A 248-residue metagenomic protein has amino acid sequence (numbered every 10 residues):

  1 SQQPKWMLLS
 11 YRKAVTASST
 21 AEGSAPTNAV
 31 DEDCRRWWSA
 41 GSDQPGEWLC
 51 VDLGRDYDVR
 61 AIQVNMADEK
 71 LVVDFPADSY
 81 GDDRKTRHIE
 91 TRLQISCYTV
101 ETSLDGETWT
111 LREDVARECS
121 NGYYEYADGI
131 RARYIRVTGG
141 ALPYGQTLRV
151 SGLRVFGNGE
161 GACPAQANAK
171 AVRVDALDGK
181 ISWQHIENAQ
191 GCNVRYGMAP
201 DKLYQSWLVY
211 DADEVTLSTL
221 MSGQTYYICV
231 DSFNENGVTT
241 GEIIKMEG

Functional and structural regions predicted by a protein language model:
S1-D56, A67-L93, D114, G145 (+3 more regions): Disordered, acidic Ser/Thr/Pro-rich linker "stalks" and the adjacent N-terminal cap of the next globular domain
E47-L49, D58-R60, L177-I181: Structural beta-strand segments of beta-rich domains
G122-Y123, D211-V215: Short S/T/G- and acidic-enriched coil/turn segments that sit immediately N-terminal to beta-strands in beta-sandwich
Y126-G129, H185, L217-M221: Short, flexible loop/turn segments at beta-strand junctions in immunoglobulin-like and fibronectin type III
T138-G145: Short beta-strand-plus-loop segments that form exposed binding edges in beta-rich domains
F156-N188, S222, N236-G248: Pro/Thr/Ser/Gly-rich low-complexity, intrinsically disordered linker/stalk tracts
N188-D211: Extracellular low-complexity, O-glycosylation-prone stalks/linkers
L217-V238: Beta-strand-rich modules
